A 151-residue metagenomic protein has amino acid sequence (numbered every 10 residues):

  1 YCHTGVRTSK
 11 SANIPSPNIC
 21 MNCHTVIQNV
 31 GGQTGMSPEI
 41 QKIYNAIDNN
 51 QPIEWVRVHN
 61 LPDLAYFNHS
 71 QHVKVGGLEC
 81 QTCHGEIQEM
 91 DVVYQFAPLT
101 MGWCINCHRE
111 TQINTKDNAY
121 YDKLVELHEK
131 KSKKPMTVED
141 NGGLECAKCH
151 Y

Functional and structural regions predicted by a protein language model:
Y1-Y151: Short sequence/structural segments immediately N-terminal
